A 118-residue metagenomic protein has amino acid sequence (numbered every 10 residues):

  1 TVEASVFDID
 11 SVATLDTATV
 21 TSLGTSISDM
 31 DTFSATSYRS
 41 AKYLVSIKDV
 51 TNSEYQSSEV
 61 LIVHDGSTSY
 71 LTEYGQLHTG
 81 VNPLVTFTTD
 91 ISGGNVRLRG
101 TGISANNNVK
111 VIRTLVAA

Functional and structural regions predicted by a protein language model:
T1, D8, L44-S46, L61 (+2 more regions): Residue-level recognition of well-ordered beta-strand positions that form the cores of beta-sheet-rich folds across
T1-S5, S58-V60, V85-F87: Parallel beta-helix/beta-solenoid repeats that form elongated, surface-exposed shafts/blades used for receptor binding
T1-V12, V50-N52, H64-G66, I103-A105: Trimeric beta-solenoid/beta-helix "fiber body" segments of extracellular/virion adhesins and depolymerases
T1-Y38: Intrinsic low-complexity, repeat-rich intrinsically disordered segments enriched in small/flexible residues
V2, T68-S69, G94-V96: Hydrophobic residues embedded in beta-strands of well-ordered beta-sheets
D29-D65: Beta-rich globular "head" domains
V63-N82: Terminal beta-strand-rich extracellular "head" domains that mediate receptor/glycan or other ligand binding
L77-A118: Low-complexity intrinsically disordered segments
